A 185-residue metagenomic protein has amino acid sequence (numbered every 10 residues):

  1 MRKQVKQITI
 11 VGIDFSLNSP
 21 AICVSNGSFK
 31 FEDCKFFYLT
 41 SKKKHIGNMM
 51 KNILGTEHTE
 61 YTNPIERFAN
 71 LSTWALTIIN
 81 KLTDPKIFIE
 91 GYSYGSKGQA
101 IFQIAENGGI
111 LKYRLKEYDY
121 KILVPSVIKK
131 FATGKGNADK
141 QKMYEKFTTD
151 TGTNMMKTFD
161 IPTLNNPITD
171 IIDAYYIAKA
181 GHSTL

Functional and structural regions predicted by a protein language model:
M1-L185: Phosphate- and other anionic-substrate recognition elements at nucleic-acid/protein interfaces
